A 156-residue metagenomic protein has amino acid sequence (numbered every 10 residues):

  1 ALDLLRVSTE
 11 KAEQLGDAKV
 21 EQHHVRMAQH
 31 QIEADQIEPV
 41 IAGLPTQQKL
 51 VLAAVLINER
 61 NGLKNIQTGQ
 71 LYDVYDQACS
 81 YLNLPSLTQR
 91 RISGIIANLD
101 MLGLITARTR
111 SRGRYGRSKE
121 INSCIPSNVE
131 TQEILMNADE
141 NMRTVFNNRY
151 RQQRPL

Functional and structural regions predicted by a protein language model:
A1-L4, E21, G43-Q47, Q67 (+2 more regions): Helical mechanochemical/support elements of P-loop NTPase systems and associated helical scaffolds
A1-Q14: C-terminal helical "lid" of AAA+/P-loop NTPase domains
K11-Q36: Conserved C-terminal helix/linker of AAA+ ATPases
A12, Q36, E59, C79-N83: Short amphipathic alpha-helical interaction patches enriched in hydrophobic/aromatic residues with interspersed Lys/Arg
M27-A34, L52-A53, D73-D76: Short acidic (Asp/Glu) and glycine-rich catalytic loops that position anionic groups and cofactors
A34-N65: Short alpha-helical segments that sit at the start of domains
G62-L156: Terminal-proximal interaction/regulatory segments of ATP-powered molecular machines
